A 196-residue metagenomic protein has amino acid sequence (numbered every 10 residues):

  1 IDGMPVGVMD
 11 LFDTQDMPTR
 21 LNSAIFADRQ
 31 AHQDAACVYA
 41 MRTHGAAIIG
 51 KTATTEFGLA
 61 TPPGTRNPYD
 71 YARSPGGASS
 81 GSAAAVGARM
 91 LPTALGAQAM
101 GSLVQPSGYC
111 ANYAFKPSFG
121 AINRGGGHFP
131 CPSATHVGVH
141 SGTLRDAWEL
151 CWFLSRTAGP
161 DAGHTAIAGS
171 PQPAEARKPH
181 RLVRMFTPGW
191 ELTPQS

Functional and structural regions predicted by a protein language model:
I1-M100, H180: Gly/Ser-rich catalytic/binding loops embedded in alpha/beta enzyme cores
T19, L59-P62, V104-Y109, G126-G127 (+1 more regions): Short acidic, glycine/serine/threonine-rich loops at helix termini
H32-A36, S80, A97, S107-C110 (+1 more regions): Conserved active-site and cofactor/substrate-binding residues in soluble primary-metabolism enzymes
Y39-T43, G101-C110, L154-A162: Short, mixed-charge, low-aromatic patches
E56-G58, G101-V104, H136, W190-L192: Flexible loop/turn segments at secondary-structure boundaries
A99-G126: Glycine/threonine-rich beta-strand-loop-alpha-helix active-site module that forms ligand/phosphate-binding
K116-S196: A short helix-breaking turn/cap at a secondary-structure junction
